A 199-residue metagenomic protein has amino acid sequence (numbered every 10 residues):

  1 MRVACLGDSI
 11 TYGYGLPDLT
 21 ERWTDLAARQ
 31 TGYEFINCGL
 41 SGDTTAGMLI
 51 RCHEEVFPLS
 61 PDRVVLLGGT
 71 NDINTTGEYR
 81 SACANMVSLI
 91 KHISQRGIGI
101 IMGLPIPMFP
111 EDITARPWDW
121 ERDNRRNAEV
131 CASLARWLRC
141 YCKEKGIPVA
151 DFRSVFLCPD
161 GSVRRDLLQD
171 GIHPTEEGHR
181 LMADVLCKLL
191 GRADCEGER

Functional and structural regions predicted by a protein language model:
M1-G47, R51-R63: Serine-esterase "nucleophile elbow" of acetyl-processing enzymes
D25, R29-Q30, I50-R199: Alpha-helical cap/lid subdomain in secreted, periplasmic, or secretory-pathway luminal O-acyl-processing enzymes
